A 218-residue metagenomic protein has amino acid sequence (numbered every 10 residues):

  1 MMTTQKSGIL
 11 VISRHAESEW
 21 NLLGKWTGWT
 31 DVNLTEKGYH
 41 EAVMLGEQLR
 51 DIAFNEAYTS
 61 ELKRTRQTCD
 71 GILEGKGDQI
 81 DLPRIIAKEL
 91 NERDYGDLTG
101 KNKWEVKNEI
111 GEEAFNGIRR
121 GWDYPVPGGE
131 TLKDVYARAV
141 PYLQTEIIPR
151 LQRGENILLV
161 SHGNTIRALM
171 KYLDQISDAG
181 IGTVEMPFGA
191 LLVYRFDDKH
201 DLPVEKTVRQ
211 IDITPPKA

Functional and structural regions predicted by a protein language model:
T4-Q5, V43-F115, K171-P187, L191-R195: Phosphate-coordination/substrate-recognition cap region in phosphate-metabolizing enzymes
Q5-V11: Extreme N-terminal starter segment of soluble prokaryotic enzymes
L10, G154-V160: Residue-level preference for the first positions of well-ordered beta-strands
V11, E17-G75, V126-P141, G182-T183 (+1 more regions): Loop-to-helix element that buttresses phosphate recognition and phosphoryl-transfer chemistry
H15, E89, H162: Active-site glycine-centered loops adjacent to acidic/histidine catalytic or metal-binding residues that shape
D51-I52, E146-E155: Glycine-rich phosphate-binding loop signature in dinucleotide/nucleotide-binding domains
E113-G128, D212-A218: Extended, charge-rich low-complexity interaction segments
G163-R167: GST superfamily/GST-like fold recognition
